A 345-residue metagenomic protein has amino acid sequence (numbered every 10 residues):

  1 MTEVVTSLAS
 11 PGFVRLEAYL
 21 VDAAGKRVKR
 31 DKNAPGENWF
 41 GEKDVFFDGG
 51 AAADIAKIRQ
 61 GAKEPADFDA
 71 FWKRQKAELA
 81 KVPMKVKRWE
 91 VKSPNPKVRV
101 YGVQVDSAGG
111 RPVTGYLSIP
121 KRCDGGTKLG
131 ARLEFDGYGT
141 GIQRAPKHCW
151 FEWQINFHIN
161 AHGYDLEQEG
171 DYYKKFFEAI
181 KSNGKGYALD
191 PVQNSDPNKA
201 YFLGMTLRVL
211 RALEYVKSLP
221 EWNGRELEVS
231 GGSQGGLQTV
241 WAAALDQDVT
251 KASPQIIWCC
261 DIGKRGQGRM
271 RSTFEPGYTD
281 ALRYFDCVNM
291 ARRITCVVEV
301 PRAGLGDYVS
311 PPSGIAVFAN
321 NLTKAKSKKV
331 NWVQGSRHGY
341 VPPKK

Functional and structural regions predicted by a protein language model:
M1-K97: N-terminal targeting or regulatory segments adjacent to alpha/beta-hydrolase or S9 domains
R99-R122, A131: A short loop-to-beta-strand scaffold at the N-terminal edge of the catalytic core in hydrolase folds
T114-I119, G126-G139, K147: Short beta-strand element of the alpha/beta-hydrolase
I142-L207, G263-G268: Cap/lid segment of the alpha/beta-hydrolase catalytic domain
Q143-A145, L210-T273: Primarily recognizes the serine-hydrolase "nucleophile elbow" in alpha/beta-hydrolase and SGNH/GDSL folds
A179-G184, P197, L237, S253-F285 (+2 more regions): A catalytic-pocket lid/entrance helix-loop region that shapes and gates access to the active site across common
G263-L322: The feature captures the conserved acid-bearing segment of alpha/beta-hydrolase catalytic domains
A316-K345: C-terminal catalytic histidine-bearing segment of alpha/beta-hydrolase fold enzymes
